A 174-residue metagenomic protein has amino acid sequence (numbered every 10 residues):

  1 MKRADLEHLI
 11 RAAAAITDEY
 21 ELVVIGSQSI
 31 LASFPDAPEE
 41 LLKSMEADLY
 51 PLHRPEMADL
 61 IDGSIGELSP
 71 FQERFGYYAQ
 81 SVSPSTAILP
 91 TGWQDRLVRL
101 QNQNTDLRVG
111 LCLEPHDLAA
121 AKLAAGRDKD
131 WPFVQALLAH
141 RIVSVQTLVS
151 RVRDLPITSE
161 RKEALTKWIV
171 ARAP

Functional and structural regions predicted by a protein language model:
M1-P174: Compositionally biased terminal segments of proteins
